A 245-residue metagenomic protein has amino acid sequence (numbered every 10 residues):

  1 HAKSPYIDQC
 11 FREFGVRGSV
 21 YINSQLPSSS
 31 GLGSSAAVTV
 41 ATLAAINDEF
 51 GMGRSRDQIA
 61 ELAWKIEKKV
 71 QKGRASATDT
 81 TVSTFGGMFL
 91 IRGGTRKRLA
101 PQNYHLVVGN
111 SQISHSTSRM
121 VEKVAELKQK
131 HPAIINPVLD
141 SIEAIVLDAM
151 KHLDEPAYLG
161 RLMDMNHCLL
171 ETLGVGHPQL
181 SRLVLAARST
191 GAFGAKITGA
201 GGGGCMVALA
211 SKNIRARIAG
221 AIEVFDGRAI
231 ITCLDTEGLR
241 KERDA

Functional and structural regions predicted by a protein language model:
H1-E13, D48-M52, R56, E61-R74 (+2 more regions): C-terminal nucleotide
V20-S30, F193-A195: Short pre-catalytic strand/loop immediately N-terminal to key active-site residues, enriched for Gly-Thr
N23, M163, I197-G201: Short beta-strands and strand-loop turn motifs
Q25, G202, L234-T236: Residues that form or immediately flank small-molecule/cofactor binding pockets and catalytic motifs
S29-T39, S76-G86, K196, G201-G203: FAD-binding core of FAD-dependent oxidoreductases, characterized by glycine-rich FAD pyrophosphate-binding loops
L32-R56: DPxDG-like acidic metal-binding loop motif
